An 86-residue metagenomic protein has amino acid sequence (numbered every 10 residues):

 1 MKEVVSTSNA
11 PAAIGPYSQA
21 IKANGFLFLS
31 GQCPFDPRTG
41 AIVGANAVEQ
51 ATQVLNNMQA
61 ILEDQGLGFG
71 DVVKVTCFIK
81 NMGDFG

Functional and structural regions predicted by a protein language model:
M1-G86: Short, polar/acidic, helix-capping and beta-turn segments at strand->helix junctions that line the mouths
